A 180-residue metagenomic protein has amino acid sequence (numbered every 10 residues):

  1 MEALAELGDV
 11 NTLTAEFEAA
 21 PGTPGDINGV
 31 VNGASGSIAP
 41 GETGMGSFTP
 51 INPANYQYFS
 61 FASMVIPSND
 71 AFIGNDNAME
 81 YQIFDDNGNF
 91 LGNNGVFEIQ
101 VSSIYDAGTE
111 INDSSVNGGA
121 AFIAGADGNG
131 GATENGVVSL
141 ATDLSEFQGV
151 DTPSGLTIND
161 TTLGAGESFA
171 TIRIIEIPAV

Functional and structural regions predicted by a protein language model:
M1-N87: Structured domain cores in non-transmembrane regions
M1-P24, G108-V138: A broadly tuned preference for mixed-charge, low-complexity surface segments
E2, E6, E16-E18, E42 (+7 more regions): Glutamate identity and glutamate-enriched acidic tracts
G29, G33, G92, I99 (+5 more regions): Intrinsically disordered, low-complexity, compositionally biased regions/tails
T49-I51, F84, Q100-S102, A141 (+1 more regions): A structural detector for beta-sheet-dominated domains
V65-N69, Y105, P178: Short loop/turn segments at secondary-structure transitions that flank enzyme active sites
D70-D127: An exposed acidic His-Trp-rich patch
G130-V180: Long, compositionally biased interface segments
